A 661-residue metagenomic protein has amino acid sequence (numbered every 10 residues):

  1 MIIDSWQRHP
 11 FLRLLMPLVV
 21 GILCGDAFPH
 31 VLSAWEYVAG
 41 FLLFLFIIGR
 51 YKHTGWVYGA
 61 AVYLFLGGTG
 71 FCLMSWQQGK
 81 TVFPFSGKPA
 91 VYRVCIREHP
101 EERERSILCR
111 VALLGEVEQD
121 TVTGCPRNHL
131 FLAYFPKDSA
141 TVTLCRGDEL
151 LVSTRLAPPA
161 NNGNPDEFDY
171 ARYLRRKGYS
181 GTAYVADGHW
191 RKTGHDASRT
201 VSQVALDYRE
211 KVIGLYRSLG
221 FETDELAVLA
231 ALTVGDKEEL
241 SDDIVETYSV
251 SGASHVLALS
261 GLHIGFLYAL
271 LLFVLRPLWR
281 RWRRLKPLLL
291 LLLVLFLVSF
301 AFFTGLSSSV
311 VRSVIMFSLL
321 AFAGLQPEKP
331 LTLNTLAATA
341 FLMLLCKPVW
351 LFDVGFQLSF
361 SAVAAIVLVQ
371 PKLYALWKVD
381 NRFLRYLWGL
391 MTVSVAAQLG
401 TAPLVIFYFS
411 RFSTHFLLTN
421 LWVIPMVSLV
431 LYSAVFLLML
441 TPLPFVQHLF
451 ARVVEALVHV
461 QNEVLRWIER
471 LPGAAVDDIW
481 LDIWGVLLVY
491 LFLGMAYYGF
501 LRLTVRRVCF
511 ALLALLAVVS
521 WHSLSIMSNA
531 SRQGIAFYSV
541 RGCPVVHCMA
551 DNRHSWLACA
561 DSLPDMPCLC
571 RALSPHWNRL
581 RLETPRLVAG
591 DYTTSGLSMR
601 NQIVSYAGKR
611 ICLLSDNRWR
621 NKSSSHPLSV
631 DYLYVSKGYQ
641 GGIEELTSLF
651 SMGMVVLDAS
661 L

Functional and structural regions predicted by a protein language model:
M1-G87, R312, V655: N-terminal leader/targeting segments
M1-L15, F409, V423-S428, L437: Membrane-anchoring/interfacial helices and their immediately flanking loops in integral membrane proteins
I2-D4, W56-Y58, Y63-F65, T69-H255 (+4 more regions): Membrane-interface helix/helix-cap signal primarily in integral membrane proteins
D4, R13, G21, V57-G59 (+5 more regions): Hydrophobic alpha-helical transmembrane segments in multi-pass membrane proteins
S5-R50, D353, F360, V446-G499: Membrane-embedded alpha-helical segments of integral membrane proteins
G21, V94, T154, L232 (+8 more regions): Divalent metal-coordination and catalytic microenvironments
T141-V142, E149-R155, R382, M439-L661: Non-globular, low-confidence helical/coil segments that flank catalytic cores
V201-L219, V228, D236, I244 (+10 more regions): Hydrophobic alpha-helical segments of integral membrane proteins, encompassing both true transmembrane helices
